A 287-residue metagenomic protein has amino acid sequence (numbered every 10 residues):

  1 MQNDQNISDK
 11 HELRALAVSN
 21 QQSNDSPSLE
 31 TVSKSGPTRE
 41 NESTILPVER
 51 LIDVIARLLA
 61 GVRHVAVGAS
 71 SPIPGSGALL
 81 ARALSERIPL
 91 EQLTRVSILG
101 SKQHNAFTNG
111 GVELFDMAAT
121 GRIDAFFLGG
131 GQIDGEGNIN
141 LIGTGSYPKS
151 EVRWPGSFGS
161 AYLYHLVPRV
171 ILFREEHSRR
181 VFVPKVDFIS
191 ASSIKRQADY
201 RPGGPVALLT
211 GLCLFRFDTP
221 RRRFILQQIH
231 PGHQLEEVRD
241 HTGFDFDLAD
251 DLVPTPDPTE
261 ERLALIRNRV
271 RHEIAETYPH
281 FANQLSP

Functional and structural regions predicted by a protein language model:
Q2-Q5, H11, Q21-Q22: Low-complexity, intrinsically disordered or signal/transmembrane-proximal segments
K10-R14, S76-G77, G243-D250: Short amphipathic alpha-helical segments with coiled-coil-like heptad repeat character
L13-L16, L29: Leucine-biased recognition of intrinsically disordered, low-complexity hydrophobic segments
T31-S71, G204-R222, D245-P287: Intrinsically disordered, low-complexity segments enriched in small residues
P37-G111: N-terminal active-site beta-alpha-beta segment that forms phosphate/nucleotide-binding and substrate-recognition loops
Q103-P258: Conserved phosphate- and dinucleotide-binding cores of soluble alpha/beta proteins, encompassing both enzyme active
